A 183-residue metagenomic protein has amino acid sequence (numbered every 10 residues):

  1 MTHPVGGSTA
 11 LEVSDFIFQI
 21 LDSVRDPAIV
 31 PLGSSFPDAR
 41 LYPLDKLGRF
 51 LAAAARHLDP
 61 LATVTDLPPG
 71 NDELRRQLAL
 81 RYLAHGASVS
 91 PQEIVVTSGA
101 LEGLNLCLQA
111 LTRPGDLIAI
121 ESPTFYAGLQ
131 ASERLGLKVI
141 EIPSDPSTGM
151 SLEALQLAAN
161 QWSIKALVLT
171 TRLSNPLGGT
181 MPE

Functional and structural regions predicted by a protein language model:
M1-A52, R76: N-terminal basic, amphipathic alpha-helical segments
L51-E183: Conserved core of the PLP fold type I
